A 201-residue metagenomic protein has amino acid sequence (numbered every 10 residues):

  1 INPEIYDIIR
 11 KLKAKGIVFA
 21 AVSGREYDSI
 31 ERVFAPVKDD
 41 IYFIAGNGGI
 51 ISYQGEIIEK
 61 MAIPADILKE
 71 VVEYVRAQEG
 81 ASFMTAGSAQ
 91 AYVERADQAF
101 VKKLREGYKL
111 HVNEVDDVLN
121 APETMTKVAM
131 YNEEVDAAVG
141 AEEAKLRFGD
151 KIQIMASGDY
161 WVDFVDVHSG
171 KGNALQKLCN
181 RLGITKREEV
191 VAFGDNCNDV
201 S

Functional and structural regions predicted by a protein language model:
N2-P3, G24, A65, E134 (+2 more regions): Short alpha-helix boundary/capping motifs
P3-V101: Active-site phosphate-binding/coordination module
Y53, V200-S201: Generic hydrophobic alpha-helical membrane-span motif
Y74, E79-V200: Conserved acidic, metal-coordinating active-site core of Asp-based, Mg2+-dependent phosphoryl-transfer enzymes
